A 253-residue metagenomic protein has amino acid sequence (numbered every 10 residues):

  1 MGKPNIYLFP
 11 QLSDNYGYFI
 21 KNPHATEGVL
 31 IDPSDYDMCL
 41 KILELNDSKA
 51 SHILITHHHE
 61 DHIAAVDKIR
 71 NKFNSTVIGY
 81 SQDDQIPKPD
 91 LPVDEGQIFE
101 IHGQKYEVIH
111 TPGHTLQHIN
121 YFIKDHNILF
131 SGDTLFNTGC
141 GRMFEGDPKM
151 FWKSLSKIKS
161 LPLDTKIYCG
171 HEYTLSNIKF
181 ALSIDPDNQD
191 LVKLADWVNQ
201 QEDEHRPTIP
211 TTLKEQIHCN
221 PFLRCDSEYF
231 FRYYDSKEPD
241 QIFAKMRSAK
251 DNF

Functional and structural regions predicted by a protein language model:
M1-N46, N120-G132: Conserved beta-strand hairpin/beta-sheet module of binuclear metal-dependent hydrolase folds, prominently
F19, I98-K124, I128-L129, S160: Core dinuclear metal-dependent hydrolase active-site scaffold
I20, D32, H57, I69 (+6 more regions): Divalent metal-coordination and catalytic microenvironments
G28, D35-V108, K193-W197, Q201: Active-site HxH/HxHxD metal-binding segment of metal-dependent hydrolases
I31, V77-G79, F130-S131, C169: Hydrophobic residues in well-ordered beta-strands that form the structural core
P33-D35, H58, Q82-D83, H114-T115 (+4 more regions): Active-site metal-binding loops of divalent metal-dependent hydrolases
G139-T165: Active-site-adjacent loop/tail segments of enzyme domains
S156-K166, L175-F253: Accessory terminal helices/loops
